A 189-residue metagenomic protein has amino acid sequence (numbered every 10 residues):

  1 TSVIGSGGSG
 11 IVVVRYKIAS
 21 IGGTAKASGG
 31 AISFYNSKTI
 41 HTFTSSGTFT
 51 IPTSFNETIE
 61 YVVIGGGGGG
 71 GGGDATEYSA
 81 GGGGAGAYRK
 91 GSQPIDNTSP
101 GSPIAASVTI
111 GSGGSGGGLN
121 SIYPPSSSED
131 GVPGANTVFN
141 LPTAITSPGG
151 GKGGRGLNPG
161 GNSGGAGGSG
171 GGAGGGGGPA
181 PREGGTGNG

Functional and structural regions predicted by a protein language model:
T1-G189: Glycine-biased low-complexity/repetitive sequence motifs
